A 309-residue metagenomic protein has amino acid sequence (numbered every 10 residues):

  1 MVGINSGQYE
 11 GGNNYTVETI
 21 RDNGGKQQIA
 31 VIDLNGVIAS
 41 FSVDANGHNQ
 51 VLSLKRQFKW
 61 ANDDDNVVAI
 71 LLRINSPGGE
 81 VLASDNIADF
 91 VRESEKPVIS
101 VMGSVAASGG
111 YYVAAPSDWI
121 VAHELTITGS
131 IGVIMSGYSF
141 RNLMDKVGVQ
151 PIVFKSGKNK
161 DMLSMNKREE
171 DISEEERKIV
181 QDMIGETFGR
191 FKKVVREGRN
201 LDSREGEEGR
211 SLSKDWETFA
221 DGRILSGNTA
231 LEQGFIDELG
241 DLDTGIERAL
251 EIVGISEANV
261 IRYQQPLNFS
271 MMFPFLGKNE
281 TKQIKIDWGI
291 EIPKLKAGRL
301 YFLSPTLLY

Functional and structural regions predicted by a protein language model:
M1-E95, V105-G198, A258-Y309: Small-residue-centered hinge/linker elements
L71-I74, S100, F235: Short catalytic-loop micro-motif centered on adjacent basic/acidic residues
V98, W119-V121, I236-L239: Short, well-ordered beta-strand core segments
V101-A107, F219-G222: Glycine-rich beta-to-alpha transition loops that act as phosphate-gripper elements at the mouths of alpha/beta enzyme
N142-D145, E247, E251: Generic alpha-helical structural context detector
K155-R248: Amphipathic alpha-helical segments at domain termini/boundaries
F219, L225-S226, L231-G234, D243 (+1 more regions): Binding-cleft/active-site segments that stabilize strongly anionic ligands or cofactors
